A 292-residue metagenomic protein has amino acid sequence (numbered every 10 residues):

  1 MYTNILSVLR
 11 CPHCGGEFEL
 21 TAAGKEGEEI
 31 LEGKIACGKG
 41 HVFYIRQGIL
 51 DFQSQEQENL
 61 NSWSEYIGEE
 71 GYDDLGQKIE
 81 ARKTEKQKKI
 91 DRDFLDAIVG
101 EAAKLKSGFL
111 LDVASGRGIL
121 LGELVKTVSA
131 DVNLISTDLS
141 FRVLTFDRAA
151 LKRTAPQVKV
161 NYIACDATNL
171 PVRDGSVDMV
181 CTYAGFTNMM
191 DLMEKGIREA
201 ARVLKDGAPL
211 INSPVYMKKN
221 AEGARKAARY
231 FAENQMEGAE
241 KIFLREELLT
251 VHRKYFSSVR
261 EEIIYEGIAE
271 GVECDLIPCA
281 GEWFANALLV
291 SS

Functional and structural regions predicted by a protein language model:
M1-E65: N-terminal auxiliary segments of SAM/dcSAM-dependent transferases
Q47, Q53-K104, E123: Conserved class I S-adenosyl-L-methionine
F109-D112, G116-N169: Class I SAM-dependent methyltransferase SAM/SAH-binding core
C181-T182: A conserved beta-strand element that flanks and buttresses the S-adenosyl-L-methionine
N188-E199: A short, conserved alpha-helix within the catalytic core of class I
P209-Q235: Conserved class I S-adenosyl-L-methionine
G238-F256, E262: Short alpha-helix
F256-A287: Conserved catalytic loop of SAM-dependent methyltransferase domains
